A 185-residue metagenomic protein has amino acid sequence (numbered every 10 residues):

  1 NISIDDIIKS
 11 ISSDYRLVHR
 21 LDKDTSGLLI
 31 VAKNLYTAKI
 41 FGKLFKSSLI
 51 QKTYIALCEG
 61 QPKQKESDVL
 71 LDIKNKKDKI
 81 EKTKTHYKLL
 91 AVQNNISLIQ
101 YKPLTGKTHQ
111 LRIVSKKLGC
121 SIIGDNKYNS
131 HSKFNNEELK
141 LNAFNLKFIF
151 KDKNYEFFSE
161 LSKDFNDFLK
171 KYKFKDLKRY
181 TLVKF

Functional and structural regions predicted by a protein language model:
N1-F185: RNA pseudouridine synthases
